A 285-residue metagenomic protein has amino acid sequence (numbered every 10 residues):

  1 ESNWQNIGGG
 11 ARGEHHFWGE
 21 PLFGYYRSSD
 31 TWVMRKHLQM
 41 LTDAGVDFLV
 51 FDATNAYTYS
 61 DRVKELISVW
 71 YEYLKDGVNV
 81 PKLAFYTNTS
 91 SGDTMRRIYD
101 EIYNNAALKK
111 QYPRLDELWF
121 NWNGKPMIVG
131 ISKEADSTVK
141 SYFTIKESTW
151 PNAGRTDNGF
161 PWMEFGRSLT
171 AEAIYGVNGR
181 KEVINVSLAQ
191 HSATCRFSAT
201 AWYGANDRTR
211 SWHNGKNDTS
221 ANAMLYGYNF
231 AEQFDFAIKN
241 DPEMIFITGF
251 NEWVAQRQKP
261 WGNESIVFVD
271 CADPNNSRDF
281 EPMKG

Functional and structural regions predicted by a protein language model:
E1-G285: Glycan-processing catalytic domains of CAZymes
